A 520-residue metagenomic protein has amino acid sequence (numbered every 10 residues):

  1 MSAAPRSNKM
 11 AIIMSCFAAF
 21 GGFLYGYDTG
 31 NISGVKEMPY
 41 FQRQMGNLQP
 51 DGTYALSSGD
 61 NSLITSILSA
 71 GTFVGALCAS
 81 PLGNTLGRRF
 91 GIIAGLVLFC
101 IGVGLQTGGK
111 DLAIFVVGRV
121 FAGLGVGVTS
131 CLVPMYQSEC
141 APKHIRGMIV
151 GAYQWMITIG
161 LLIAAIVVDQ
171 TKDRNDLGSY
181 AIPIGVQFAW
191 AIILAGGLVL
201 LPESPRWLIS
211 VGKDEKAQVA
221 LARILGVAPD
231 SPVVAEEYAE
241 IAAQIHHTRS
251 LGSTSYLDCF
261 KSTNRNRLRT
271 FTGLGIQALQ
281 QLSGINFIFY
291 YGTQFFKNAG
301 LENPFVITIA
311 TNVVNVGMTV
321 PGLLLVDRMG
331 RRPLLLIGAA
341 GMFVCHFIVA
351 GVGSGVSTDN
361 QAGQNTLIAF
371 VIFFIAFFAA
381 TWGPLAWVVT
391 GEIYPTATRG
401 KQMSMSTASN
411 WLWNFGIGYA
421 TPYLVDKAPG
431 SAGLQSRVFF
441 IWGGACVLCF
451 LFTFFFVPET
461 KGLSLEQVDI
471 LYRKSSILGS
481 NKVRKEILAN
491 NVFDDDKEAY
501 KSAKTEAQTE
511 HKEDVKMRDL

Functional and structural regions predicted by a protein language model:
M1-L225, P229, A239, A243-L520: Alpha-helical transmembrane bundle of multi-pass membrane proteins
